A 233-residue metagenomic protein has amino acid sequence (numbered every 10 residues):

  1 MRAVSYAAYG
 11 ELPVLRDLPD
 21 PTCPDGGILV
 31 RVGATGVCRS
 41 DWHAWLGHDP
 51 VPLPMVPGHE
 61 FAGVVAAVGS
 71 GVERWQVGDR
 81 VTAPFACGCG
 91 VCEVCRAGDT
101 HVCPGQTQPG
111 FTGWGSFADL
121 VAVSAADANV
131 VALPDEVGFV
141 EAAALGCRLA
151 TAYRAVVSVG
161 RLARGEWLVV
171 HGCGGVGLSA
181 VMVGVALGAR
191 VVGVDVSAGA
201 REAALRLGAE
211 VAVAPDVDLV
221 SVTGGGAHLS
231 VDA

Functional and structural regions predicted by a protein language model:
P19-D20, P52-G58, P109-G113, V121: Short Gly/Pro-enriched turn/cap motifs at secondary-structure boundaries
P21-T35, L46-E93, P134-E136: Glycine-rich beta-strand-centered segment in the early N-terminal region that forms part of a ligand/cofactor-binding
E60, D79-R80, V94, L120 (+2 more regions): Residue-level marker of beta-strand positions
D79, E210, H228: Conserved acidic residues
C89-H171: NAD(P)H dinucleotide-binding glycine-rich loop of Rossmann-like/cofactor-binding domains, especially the beta1-alpha1
V137-V217: Mid-domain Rossmann-like dinucleotide-binding core that forms the NAD(H)/NADP(H) cofactor-binding site
D216-G225: Short amphipathic alpha-helix with an adjacent loop that forms part of the alpha/beta core around
A227-A233: Short SAM/SAH-binding signature in class I
